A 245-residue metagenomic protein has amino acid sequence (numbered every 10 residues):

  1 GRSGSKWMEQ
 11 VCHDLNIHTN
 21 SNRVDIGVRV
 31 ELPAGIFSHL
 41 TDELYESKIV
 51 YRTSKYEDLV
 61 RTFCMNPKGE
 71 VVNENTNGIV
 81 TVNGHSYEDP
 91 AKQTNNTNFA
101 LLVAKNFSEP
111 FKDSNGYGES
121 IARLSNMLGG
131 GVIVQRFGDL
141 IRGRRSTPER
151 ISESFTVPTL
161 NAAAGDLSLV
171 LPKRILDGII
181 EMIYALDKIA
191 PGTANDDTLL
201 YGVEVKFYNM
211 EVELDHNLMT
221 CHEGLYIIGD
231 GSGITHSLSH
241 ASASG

Functional and structural regions predicted by a protein language model:
G1-G245: Residues forming the flavin
